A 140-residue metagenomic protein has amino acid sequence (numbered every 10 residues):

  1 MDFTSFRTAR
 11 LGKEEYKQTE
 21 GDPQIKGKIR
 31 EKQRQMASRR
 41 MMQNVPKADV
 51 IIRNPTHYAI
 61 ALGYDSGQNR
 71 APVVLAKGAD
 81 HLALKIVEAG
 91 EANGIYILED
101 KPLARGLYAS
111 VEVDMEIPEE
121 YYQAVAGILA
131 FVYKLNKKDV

Functional and structural regions predicted by a protein language model:
M1-V87, N93, I97-A109, V113-V140: N-terminal cationic and glycine-rich segments that engage phosphates or anionic surfaces
